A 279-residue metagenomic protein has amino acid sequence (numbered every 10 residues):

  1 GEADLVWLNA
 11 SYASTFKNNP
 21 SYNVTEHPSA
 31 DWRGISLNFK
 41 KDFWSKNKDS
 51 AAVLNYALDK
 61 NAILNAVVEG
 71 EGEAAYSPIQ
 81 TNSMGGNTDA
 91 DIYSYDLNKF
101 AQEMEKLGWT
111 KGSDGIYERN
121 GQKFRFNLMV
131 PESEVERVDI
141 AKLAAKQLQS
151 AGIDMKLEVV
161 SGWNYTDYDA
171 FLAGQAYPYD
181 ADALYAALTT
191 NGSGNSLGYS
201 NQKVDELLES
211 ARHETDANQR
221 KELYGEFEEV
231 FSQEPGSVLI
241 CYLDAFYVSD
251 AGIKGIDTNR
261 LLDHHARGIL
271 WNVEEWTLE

Functional and structural regions predicted by a protein language model:
G1-K41, V159, A170, G174: Extracellular/periplasmic solute-recognition and catalytic clefts
F16, V138-A151: Short, polar/charged alpha-helical segment
F16-H27, S36-K48, M84-E105, G112-F124 (+3 more regions): Short, solvent-exposed loop/beta-turn-alpha elements that line the ligand-binding surface or hinge of extracytoplasmic
A30-W32, A74, P235: Extracytoplasmic
K46-L143, E226: Append "and occasionally in soluble cytosolic enzymes with long acidic Gly/Pro-rich linkers
K146-G194, G225: Periplasmic binding protein-like
L208, A217-S232: Short amphipathic alpha-helical coiled-coil/interface segments
